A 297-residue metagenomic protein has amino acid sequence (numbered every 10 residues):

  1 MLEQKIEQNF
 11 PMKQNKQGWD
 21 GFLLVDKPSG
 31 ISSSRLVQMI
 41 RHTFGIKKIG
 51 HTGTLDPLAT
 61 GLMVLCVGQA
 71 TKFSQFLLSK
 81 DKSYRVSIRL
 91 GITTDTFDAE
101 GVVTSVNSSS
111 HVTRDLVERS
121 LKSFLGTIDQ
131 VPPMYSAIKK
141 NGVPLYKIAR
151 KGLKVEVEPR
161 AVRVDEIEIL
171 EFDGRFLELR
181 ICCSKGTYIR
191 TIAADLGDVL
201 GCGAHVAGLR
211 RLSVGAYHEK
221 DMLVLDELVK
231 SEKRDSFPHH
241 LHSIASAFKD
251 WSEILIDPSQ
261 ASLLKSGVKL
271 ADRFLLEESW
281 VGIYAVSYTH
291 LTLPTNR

Functional and structural regions predicted by a protein language model:
L2-P28, S32-H51, L55, A59 (+5 more regions): Accessory RNA 3′-end/elbow-binding domains used by RNA modification enzymes
H42-I46, V64, K154-G186, R190-G201: The conserved catalytic core of RNA pseudouridine synthases
K48-L78, K147: Glycine/acidic-rich beta-strand-loop module
M63-Q69, S74, I138-K139, V143 (+2 more regions): Active-site-adjacent structural elements in enzyme catalytic cores
L65, V86, G142, I192 (+1 more regions): Residue-level signal for inorganic ion chemistry
F76-D129: Acidic, low-complexity central loop/insert segments
I88-L90, R150, E168-E171, I181-K185 (+1 more regions): Short, structured patches in soluble enzyme cores that scaffold and shape functional sites
S136, K140-D165: Extended alpha-helical targeting/anchoring segments, especially N-terminal organellar/secretory targeting helices
